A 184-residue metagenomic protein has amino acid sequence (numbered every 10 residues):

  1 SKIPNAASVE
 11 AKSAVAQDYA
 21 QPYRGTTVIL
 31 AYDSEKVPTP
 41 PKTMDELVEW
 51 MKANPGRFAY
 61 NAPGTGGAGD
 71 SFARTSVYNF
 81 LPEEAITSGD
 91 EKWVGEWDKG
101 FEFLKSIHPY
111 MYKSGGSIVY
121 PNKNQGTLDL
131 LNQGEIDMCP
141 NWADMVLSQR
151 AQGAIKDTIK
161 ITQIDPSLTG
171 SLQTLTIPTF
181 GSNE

Functional and structural regions predicted by a protein language model:
S1-G126: Extracytoplasmic ligand-binding site segments that recognize negatively charged/polar headgroups
R24, L131, T169-G170: A generic fold-level signal
N124-C139: Short helices/loops that flank or line small-molecule/ion binding pockets
M138-N141, Q152-E184: Extracytoplasmic/periplasmic substrate-recognition and gating elements
D144-V146: Alpha-helix capping/helix-boundary segments
Q149: Glycine/Thr-rich phosphate-binding loops of Rossmann-like dinucleotide-binding domains
